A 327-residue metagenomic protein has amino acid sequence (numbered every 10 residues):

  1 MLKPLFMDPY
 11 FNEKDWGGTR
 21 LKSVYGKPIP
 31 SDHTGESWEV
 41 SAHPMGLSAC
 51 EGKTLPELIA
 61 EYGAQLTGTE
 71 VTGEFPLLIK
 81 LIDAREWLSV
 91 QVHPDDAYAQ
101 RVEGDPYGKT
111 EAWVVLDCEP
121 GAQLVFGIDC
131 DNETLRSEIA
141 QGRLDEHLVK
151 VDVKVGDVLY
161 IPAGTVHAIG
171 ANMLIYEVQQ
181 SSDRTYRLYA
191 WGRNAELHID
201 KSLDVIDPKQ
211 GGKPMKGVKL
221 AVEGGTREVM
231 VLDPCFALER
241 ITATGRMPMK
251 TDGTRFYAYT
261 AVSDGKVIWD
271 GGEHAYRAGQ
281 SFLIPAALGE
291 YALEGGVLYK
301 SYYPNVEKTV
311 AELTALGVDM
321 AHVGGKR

Functional and structural regions predicted by a protein language model:
M1-C130, A190-K213, L238, V306-R327: Transition-metal
E74, I82-W87, C118-G121, T165-T185 (+3 more regions): Ligand-binding loop in jelly-roll beta-barrel domains
I79-K80, L88, D105, E111-V114 (+5 more regions): His/acidic/aromatic-lined binding-pocket segments of jelly-roll/cupin-type domains and related regulatory beta-sandwich
D129-Q141, G253-S263: Short, basic/aromatic beta-hairpin or loop at an interaction surface
I139-T185: Loop-centered beta-sheet repeat module
L148-Y160, L174, W269-G289: Short acidic-glycine-tyrosine-enriched beta hairpin
Y186-G253: C-terminal amphipathic alpha-helical segment
M247-P248, S263-W269, S281: Short beta-strand segments in beta-sandwich/barrel cores
